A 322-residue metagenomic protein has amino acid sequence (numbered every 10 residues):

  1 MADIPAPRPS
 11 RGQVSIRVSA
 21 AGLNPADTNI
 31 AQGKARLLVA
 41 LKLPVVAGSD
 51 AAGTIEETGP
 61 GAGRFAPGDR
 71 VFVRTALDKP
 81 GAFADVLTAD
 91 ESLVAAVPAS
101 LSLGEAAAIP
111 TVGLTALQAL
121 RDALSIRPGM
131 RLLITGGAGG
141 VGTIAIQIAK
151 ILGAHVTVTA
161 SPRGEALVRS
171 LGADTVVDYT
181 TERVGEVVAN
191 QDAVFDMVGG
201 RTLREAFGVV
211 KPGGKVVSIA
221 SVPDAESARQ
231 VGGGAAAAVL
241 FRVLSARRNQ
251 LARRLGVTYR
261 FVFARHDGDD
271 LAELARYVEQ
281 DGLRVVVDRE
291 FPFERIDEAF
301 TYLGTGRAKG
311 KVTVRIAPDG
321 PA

Functional and structural regions predicted by a protein language model:
P5-L23, A35-D78, M197: Glycine-rich beta-strand-centered segment in the early N-terminal region that forms part of a ligand/cofactor-binding
N29, A40, R64, V73-G136: NAD(P)H dinucleotide-binding glycine-rich loop of Rossmann-like/cofactor-binding domains, especially the beta1-alpha1
P60-G61, V158-L167, G200-T202, D224-A225: Short glycine/proline-centered loop/turn elements that form peptide/ligand docking sites
A107-T181: Mid-domain Rossmann-like dinucleotide-binding core that forms the NAD(H)/NADP(H) cofactor-binding site
E186-A193: A short acidic, Gly/Pro-enriched loop at the edge of an enzyme's catalytic core that lines a small-molecule cofactor
R201-Q280, I316-A322: Glycine-rich phosphate-binding loop and adjacent beta-alpha segment of Rossmann(oid) nucleotide-cofactor-binding
R276, Q280-E290, D297-A322: C-terminal capping/lid region of NAD(P)-dependent oxidoreductase domains
